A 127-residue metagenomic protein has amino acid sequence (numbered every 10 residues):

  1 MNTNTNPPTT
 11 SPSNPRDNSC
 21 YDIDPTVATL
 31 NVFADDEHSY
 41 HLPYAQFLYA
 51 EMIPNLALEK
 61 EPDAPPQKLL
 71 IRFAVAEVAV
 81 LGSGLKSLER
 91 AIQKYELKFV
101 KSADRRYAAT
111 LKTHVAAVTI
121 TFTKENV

Functional and structural regions predicted by a protein language model:
M1-P25: Anionic N-terminal interaction surfaces
D22-A28, P62-Q67: A short, compositionally biased
V27-H41: Short aromatic-glycine motifs in intrinsically disordered, low-complexity regions
F33, I53, R72-A74, L81 (+1 more regions): A structural detector for beta-sheet-dominated domains
L42-L58: Phosphoinositide-dependent membrane-docking surfaces
A57-L88: Short, surface-exposed polybasic-and-hydrophobic patches located at secondary-structure transitions
E77-V127: Helix-rich interaction surfaces within compact, conserved domain-sized segments that mediate assembly or partner
